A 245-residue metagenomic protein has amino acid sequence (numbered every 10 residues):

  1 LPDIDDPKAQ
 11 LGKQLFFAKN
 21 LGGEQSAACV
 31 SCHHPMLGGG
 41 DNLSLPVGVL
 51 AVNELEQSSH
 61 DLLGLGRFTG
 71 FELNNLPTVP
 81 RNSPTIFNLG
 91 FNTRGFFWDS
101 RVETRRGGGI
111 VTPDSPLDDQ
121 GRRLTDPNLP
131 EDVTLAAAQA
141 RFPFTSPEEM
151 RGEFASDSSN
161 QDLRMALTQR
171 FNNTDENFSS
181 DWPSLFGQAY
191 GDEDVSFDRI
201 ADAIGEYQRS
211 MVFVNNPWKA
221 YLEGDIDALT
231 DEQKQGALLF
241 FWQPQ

Functional and structural regions predicted by a protein language model:
L1-Q245: Periplasmic c-type cytochrome electron-transfer domains
